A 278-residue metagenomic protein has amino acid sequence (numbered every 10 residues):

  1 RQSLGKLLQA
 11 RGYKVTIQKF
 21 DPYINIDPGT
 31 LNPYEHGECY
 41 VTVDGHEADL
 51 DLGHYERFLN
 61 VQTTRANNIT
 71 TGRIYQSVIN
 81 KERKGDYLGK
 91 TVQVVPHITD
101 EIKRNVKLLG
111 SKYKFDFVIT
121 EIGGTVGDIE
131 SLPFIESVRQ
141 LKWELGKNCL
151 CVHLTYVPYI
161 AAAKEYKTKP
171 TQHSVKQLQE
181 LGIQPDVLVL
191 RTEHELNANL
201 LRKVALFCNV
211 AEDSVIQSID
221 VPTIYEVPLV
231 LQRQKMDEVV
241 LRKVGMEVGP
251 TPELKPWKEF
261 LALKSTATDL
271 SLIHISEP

Functional and structural regions predicted by a protein language model:
R1-L272: Flexible phosphate-sensing "switch/lid" loops adjacent to ATP/NTP-binding sites across phosphate-transfer
I273-P278: Conserved small/polar residues in nucleotide/adenosyl-binding loops
